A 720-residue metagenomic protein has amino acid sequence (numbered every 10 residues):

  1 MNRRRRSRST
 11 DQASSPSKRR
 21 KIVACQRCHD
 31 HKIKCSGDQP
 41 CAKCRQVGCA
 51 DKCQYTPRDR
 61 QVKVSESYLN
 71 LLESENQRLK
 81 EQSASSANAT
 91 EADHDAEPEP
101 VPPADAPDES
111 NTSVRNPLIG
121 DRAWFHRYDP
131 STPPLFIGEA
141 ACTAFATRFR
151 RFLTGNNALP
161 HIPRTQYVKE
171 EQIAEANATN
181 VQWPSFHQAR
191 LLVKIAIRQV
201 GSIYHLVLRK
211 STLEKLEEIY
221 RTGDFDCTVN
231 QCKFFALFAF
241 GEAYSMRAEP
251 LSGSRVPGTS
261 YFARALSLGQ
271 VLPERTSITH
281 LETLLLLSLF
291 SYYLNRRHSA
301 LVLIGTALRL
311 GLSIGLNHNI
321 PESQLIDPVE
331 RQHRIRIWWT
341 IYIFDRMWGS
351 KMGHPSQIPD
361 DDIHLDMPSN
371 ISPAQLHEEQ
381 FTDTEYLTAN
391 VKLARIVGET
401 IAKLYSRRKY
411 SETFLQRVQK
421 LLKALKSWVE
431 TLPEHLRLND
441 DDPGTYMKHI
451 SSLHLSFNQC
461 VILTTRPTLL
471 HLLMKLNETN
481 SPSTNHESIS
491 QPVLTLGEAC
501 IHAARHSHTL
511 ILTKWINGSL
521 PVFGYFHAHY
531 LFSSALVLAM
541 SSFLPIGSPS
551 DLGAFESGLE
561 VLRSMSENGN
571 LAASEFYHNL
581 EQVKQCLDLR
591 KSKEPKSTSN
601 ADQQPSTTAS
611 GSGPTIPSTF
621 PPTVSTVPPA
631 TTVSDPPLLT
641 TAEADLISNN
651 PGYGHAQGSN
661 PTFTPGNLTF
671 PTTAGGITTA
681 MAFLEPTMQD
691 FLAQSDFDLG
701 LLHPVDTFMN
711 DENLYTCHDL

Functional and structural regions predicted by a protein language model:
M1-I203, D224-C232, F238, S252 (+1 more regions): Intrinsic, low-complexity transcriptional activation domains
S86, G311, G353-P355, H364 (+4 more regions): Fungal C-terminal regulatory tails
N116-P163, I195-R198, E214-R221, A243 (+9 more regions): Fungal transcription factor middle regulatory core
P134, Y410, G613-L720: Intrinsically disordered, low-complexity transcriptional activation domains
A158-T279, L284-R296, S323-V329, A374-T382 (+7 more regions): C-terminal transcriptional activation/regulatory domains of eukaryotic transcription factors
A236, E282, T340, T388 (+3 more regions): Residue register of alpha-helical TPR repeats
F240, L286, T340, F344 (+3 more regions): "A position-specific structural signal for the A-helix of alpha-solenoid helical repeats
L294-L310: Classical protein tyrosine phosphatase
